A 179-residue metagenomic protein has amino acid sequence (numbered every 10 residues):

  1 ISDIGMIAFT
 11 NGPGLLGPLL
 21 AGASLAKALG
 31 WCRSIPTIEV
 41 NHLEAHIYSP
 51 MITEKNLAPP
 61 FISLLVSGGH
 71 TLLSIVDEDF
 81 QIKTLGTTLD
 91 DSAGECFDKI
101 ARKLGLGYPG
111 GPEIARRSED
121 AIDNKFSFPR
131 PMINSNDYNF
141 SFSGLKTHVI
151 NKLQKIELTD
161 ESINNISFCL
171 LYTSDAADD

Functional and structural regions predicted by a protein language model:
I1-K27, W31: Short beta-strand-loop/turn "lid" adjacent to the catalytic site in phosphate-handling enzymes
A8-T10, N41, I62-S67, S74: Short beta-strand segments
A26-H46: Short, acidic/small-residue loops that bind anionic groups at enzyme active sites
V40-I62: Conserved phosphate-binding catalytic cores of ATP/NTP-utilizing and phosphoryl-transfer enzymes
A58, L65-V66, L72-S162: A short helix-loop
Y172-D179: Conserved small/polar residues in nucleotide/adenosyl-binding loops
